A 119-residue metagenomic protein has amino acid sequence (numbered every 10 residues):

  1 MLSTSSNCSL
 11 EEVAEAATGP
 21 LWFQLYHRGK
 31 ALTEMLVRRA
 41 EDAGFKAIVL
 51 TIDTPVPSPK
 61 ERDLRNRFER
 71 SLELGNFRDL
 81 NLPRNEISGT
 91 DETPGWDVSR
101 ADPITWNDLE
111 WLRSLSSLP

Functional and structural regions predicted by a protein language model:
M1-P119: Active-site entrance/lid segments in N-terminal catalytic domains of soluble metabolic enzymes
